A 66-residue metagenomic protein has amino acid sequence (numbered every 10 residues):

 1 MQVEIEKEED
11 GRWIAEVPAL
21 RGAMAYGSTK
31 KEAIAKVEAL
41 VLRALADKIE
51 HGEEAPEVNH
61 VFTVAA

Functional and structural regions predicted by a protein language model:
M1-Q2, K31, A35-A66: Short, charged, surface-exposed hinge/linker loops at domain edges that act as mobile lids or interdomain connectors
I5-L20: Short aromatic-glycine-(Arg/Gly/Cys) micro-motifs in beta-strand/loop hairpins
R21-K31: A short, exposed loop/beta-hairpin motif centered on an aromatic-Gly-Thr core
